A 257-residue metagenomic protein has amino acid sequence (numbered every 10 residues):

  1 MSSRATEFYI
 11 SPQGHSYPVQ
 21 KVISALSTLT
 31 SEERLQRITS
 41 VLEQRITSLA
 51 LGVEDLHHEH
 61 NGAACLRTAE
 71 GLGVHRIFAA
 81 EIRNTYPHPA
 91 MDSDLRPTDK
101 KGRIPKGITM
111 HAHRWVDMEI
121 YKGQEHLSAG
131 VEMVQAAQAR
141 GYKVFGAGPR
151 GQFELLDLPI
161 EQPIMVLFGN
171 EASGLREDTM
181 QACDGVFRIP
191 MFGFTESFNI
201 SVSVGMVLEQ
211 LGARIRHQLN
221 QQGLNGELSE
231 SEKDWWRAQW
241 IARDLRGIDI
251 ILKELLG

Functional and structural regions predicted by a protein language model:
S2-T39: Extreme N-terminal tail/first-helix region
R4, L29, E33-G151, Q210-G257: RNA substrate-binding interface of SAM-dependent RNA methyltransferases
E54, A80-E81, K122, N170 (+1 more regions): Short beta->alpha connector loops at strand-helix junctions that form conserved, small/polar/Pro-enriched
N61, A129, L156, L175 (+1 more regions): Secondary-structure boundary/capping motif
A64-C65, M91, D157-P159, D178-Q181 (+1 more regions): Short amphipathic alpha-helical segments
F145-M191: Active-site/ligand-binding-proximal alpha/beta "capping" segment
T179-E230: Structured adenosyl-cofactor binding patch, chiefly the S-adenosyl-L-methionine
